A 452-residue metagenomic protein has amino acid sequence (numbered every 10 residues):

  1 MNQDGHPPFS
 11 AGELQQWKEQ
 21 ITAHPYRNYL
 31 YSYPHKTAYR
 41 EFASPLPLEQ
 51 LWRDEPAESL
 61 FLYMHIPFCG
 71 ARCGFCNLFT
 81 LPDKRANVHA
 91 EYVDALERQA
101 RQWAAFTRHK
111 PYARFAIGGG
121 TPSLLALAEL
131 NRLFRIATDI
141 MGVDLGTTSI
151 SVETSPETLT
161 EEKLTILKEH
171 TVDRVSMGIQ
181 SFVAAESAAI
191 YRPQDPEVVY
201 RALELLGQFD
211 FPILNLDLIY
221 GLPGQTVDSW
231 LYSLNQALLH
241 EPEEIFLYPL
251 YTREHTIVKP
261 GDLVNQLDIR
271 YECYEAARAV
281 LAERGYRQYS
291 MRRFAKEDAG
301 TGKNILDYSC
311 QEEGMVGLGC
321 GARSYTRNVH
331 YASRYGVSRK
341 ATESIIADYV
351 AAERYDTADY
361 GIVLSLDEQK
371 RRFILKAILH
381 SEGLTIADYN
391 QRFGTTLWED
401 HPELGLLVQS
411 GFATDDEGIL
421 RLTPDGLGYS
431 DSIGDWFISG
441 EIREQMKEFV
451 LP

Functional and structural regions predicted by a protein language model:
M1-L60: Flexible, acidic/Gly-rich N-terminal and inter-domain linker regions that tether and position cofactor-handling modules
W52, D83-A105, K110-F393, F449-P452: C-terminal scaffold of the Radical SAM
P56-V93: Canonical Radical SAM [4Fe-4S] cluster-binding loop centered on the CxxxCxxC motif and its immediate flanking residues
F294, E417-L420: Short, Lys/Arg-rich nucleic-acid/phosphate-binding segment
G394-V408: Short amphipathic alpha-helical interaction segments
V408-G418: A short, conserved structural fragment
L420-L427: Basic, amphipathic "hinge/linker" alpha-helix immediately C-terminal to the N-terminal HTH DNA-binding motif
L427-P452: Short, amphipathic alpha-helical interaction segments positioned at domain boundaries
